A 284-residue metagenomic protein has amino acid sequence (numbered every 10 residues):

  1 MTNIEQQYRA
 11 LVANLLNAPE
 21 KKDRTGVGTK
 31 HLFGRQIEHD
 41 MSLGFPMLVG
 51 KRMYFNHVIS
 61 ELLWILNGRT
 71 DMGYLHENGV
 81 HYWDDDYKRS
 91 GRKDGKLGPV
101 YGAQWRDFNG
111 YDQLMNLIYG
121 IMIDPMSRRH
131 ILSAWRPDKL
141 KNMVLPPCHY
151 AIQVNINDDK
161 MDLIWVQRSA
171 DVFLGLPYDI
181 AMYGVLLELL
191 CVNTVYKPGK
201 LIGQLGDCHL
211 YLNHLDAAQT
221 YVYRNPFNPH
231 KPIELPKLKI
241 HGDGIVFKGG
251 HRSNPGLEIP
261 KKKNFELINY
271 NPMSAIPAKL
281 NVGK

Functional and structural regions predicted by a protein language model:
M1-K284: Terminal, non-catalytic protein-protein interaction segments that mediate quaternary/complex assembly
